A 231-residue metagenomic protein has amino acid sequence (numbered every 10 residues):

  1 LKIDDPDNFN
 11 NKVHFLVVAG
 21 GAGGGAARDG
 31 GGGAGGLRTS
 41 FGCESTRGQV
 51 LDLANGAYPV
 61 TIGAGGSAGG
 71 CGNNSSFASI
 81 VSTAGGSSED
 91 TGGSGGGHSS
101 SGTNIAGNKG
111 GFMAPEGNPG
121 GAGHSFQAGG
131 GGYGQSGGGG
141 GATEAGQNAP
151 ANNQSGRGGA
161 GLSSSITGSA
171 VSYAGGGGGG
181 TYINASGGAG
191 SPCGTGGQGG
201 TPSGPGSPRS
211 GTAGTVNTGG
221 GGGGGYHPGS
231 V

Functional and structural regions predicted by a protein language model:
K2-N11: Short amphipathic alpha-helices and their capping/turn segments at secondary-structure boundaries
N11-V231: Low-complexity, glycine/proline-biased repetitive segments and flexible coils/loops
